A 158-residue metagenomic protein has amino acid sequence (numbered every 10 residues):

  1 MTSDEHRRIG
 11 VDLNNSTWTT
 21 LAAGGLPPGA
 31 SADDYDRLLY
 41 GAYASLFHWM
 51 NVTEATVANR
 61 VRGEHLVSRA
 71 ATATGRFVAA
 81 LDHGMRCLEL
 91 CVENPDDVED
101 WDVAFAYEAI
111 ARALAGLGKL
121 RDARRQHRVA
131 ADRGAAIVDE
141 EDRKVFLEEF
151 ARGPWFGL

Functional and structural regions predicted by a protein language model:
D4-D12, D36, T56-A58, W101 (+1 more regions): Residue signature of alpha-solenoid helical repeat architecture, marking inter-repeat boundaries and helix-start
H6, L13-T20, G41, E64 (+2 more regions): TPR repeat positional signature
N15, L66, D102, A109 (+2 more regions): "A position-specific structural signal for the A-helix of alpha-solenoid helical repeats
W18, Y43-N51, M85-D96, R128-D139: Amphipathic alpha-helical segments of tetratricopeptide repeats
